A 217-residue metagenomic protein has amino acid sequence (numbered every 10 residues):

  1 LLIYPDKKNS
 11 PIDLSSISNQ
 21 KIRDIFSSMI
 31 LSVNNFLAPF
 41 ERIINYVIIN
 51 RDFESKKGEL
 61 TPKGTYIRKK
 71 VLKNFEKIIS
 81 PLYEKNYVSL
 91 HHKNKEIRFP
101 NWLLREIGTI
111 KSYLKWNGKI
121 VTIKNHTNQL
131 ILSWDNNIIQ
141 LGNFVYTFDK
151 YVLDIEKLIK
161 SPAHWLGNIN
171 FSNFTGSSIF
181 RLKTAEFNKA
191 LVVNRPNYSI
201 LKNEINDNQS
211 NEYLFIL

Functional and structural regions predicted by a protein language model:
L1: Residue-level signal for inorganic ion chemistry
K8-I48: Conserved C-terminal helical docking segment of ANL/AMP-forming enzymes that engages the acyl-acceptor during
L31-T127, S133-E212: Conserved C-terminal "lid"/linker of ANL adenylate-forming enzymes
